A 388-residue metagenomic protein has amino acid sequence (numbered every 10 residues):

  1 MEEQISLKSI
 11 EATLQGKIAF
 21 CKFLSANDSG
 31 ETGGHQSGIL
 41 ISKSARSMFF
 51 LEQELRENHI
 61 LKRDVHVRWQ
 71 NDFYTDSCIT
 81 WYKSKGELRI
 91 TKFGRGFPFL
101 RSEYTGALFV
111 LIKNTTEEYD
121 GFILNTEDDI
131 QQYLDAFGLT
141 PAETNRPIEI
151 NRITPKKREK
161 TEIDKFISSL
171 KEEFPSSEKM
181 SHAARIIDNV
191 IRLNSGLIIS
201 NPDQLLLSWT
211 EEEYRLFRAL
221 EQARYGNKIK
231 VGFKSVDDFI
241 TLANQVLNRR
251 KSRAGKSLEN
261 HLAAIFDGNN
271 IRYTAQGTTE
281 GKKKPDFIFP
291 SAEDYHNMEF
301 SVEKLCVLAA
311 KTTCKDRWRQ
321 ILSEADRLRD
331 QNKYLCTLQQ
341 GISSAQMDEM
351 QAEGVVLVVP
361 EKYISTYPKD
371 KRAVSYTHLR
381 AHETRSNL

Functional and structural regions predicted by a protein language model:
M1-L108: Long, contiguous, compositionally biased segments that the model treats as domain-scale units
D28-G33, S235-K283: Acidic-basic catalytic patches of nuclease active cores, encompassing PD-(D/E)XK and other metal-cofactor nuclease
G106, N332-V356: Nucleic-acid nuclease catalytic cores
T116-N125: Short, Lys/Arg- and Gly-enriched loop/turn segments at beta-strand edges
D128-E162: Short peripheral tails and domain-boundary helices/loops at the edges of structured domains
S169-K256, H261: Interdomain/boundary linker segments immediately adjacent to catalytic/signaling cores
F266, F287-T312, I321-S323: Conserved catalytic cores of phosphodiester-cleaving nucleases, focusing on short active-site segments
T377-T384: Conserved small/polar residues in nucleotide/adenosyl-binding loops
